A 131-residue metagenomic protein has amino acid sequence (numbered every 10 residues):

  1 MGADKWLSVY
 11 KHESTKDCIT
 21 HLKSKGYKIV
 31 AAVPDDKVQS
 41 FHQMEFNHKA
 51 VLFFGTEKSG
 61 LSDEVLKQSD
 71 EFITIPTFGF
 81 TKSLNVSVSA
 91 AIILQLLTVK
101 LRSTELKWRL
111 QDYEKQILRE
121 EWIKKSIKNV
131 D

Functional and structural regions predicted by a protein language model:
M1-D131: Post-transcriptional modification and biogenesis factors for structured RNAs of the translation apparatus
